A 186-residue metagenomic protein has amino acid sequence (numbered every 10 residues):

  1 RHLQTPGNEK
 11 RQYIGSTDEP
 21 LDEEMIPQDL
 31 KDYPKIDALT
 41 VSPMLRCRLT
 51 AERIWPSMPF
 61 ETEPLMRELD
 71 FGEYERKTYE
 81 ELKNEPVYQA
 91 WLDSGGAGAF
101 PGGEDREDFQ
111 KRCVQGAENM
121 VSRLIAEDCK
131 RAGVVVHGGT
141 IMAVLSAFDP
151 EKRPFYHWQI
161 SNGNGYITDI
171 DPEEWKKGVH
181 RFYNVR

Functional and structural regions predicted by a protein language model:
R1-L49, G102-C113: Loop-to-helix element that buttresses phosphate recognition and phosphoryl-transfer chemistry
Q28-V87: Phosphate-coordination/substrate-recognition cap region in phosphate-metabolizing enzymes
D37, D128-G138: Generic beta-sheet signal
R46-C47, G116, T140-I141: Alpha-helix capping/helix-boundary segments
E80-D93, E174-R186: A polyampholytic, Gly/Pro-enriched intrinsically disordered region
V87-D108: Short glycine/proline- and acidic residue-enriched helix-loop micro-motifs that form flexible lids or anion-recognition
G138-M142, D171: GST superfamily/GST-like fold recognition
E151-G178: Domain-level recognition of soluble alpha/beta enzyme cores, biased toward histidine phosphatases/phosphomutases
